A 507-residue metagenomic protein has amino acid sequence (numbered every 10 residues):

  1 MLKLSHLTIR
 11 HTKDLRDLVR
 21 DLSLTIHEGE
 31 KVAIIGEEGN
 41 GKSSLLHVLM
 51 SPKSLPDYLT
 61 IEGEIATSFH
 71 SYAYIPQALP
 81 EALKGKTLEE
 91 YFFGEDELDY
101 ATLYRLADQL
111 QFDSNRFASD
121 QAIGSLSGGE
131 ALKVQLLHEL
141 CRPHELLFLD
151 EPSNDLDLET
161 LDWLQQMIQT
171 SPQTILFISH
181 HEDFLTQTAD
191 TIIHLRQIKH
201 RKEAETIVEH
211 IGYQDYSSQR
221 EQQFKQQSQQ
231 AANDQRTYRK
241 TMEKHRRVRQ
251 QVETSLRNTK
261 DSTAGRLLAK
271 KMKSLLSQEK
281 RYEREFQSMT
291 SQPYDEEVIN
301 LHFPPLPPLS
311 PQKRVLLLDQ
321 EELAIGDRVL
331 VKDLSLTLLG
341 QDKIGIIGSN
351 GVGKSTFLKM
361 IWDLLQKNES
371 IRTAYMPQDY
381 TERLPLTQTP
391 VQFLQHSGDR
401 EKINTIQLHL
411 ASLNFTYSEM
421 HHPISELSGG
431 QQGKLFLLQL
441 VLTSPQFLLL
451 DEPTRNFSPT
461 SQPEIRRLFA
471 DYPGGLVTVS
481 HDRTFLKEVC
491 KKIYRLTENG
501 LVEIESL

Functional and structural regions predicted by a protein language model:
M1-H11, L98-Q121, Q219-G326: Coupling and communication elements adjacent to P-loop NTPase active sites across diverse families
L4-L7, D14-E30, G63, L318-L339: Conserved beta-strand
K31-E37, S43-Y100, R105, R196-R201 (+3 more regions): ABC ATPase nucleotide-binding domain signature region
F69-A131, R142, Q235, P377-Q439 (+1 more regions): ABC-family P-loop ATPase nucleotide-binding domains
L136, L437, I465: Hydrophobic anchor residue at the start of the ABC signature
E151-P152, D157, P423, L450-P453 (+2 more regions): Walker B catalytic motif
H181-Q187, D482-E488: Conserved H-loop
I198-Q229, L496-L507: Conserved beta-strand-loop-alpha-helix hinge in the C-terminal portion of ABC ATPase nucleotide-binding domains
